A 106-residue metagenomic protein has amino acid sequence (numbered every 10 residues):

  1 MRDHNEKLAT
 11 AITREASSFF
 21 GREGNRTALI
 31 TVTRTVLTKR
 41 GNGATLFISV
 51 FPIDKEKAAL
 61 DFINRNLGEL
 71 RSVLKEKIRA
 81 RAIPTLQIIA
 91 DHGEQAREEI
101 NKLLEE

Functional and structural regions predicted by a protein language model:
M1-E106: Charge-rich, low-complexity N-terminal segments
